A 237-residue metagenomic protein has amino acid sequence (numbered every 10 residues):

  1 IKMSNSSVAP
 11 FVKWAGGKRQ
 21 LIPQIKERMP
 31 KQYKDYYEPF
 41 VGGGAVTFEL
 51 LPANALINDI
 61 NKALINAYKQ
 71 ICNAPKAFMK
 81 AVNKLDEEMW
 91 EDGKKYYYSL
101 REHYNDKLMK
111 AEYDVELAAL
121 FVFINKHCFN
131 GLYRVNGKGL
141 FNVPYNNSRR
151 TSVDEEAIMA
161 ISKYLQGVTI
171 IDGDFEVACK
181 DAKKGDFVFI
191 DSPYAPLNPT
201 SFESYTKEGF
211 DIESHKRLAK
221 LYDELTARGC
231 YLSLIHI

Functional and structural regions predicted by a protein language model:
I1-Q20, E27-R28, C72-F189, P193-E203 (+1 more regions): SAM-dependent nucleic-acid methyltransferase catalytic core
Y33-Y36, K183-G185, G229: A general structural motif
K34-S99: SAM cofactor-binding core of SAM-dependent methyltransferases, primarily the Rossmann-like beta-alpha-beta module
A53, R228-C230: A short helix->loop->beta-strand "cap" motif at the edges of active sites that frequently abuts
T206-I212, K216, C230-Y231: Accessory, usually C-terminal, subdomains that scaffold auxiliary metal cofactors
I235-I237: Conserved small/polar residues in nucleotide/adenosyl-binding loops
